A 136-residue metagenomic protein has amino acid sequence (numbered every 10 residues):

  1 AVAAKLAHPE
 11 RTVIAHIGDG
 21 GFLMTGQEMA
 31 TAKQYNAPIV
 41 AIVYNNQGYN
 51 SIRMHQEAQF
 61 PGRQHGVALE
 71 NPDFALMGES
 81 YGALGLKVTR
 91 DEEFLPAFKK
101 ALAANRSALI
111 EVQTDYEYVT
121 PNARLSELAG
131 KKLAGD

Functional and structural regions predicted by a protein language model:
A1-D136: Thiamine diphosphate
